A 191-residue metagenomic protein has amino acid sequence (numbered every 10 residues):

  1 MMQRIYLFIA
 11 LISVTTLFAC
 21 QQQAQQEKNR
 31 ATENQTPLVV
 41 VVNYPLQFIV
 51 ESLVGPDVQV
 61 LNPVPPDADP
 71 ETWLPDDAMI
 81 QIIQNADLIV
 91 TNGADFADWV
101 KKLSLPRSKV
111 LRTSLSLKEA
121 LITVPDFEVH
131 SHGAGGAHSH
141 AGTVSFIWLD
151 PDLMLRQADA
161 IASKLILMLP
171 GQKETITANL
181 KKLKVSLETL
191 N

Functional and structural regions predicted by a protein language model:
M1-L7: Bacterial N-terminal signal peptides that target proteins for export
L7-F8, L38: Generic detector of short alpha-helix boundary/capping microenvironments and adjacent low-complexity segments
F8-T16: Bacterial N-terminal signal peptides
C20-N191: Extracytoplasmic metal-acquisition and chelation regions
